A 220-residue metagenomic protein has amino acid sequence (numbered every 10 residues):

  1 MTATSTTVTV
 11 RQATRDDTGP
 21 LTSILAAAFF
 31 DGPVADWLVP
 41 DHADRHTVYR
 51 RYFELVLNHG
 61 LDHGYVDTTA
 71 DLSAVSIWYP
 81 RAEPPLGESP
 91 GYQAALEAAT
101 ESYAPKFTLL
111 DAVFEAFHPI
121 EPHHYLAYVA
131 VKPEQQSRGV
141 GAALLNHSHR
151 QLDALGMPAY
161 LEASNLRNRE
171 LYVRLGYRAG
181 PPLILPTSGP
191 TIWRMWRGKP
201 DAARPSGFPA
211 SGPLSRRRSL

Functional and structural regions predicted by a protein language model:
T9-S23: A short beta-loop-alpha structural element at the N-terminal edge of CoA-dependent acyl/N-acetyltransferase catalytic
H42-Y65: Active-site rim helix/loop that mediates acceptor-substrate recognition in acyltransferases
N58-W78, A130: Conserved beta-hairpin
V75-Q136, P186-T187, T191: Conserved acyl-donor/pantetheine-binding loop and adjacent beta-alpha core of acyl/acetyltransferases and related
P122-H124, Q151-S164: Conserved GNAT acetyl-CoA-binding A-motif
V131, S137-R150, R174: Conserved acetyl-CoA-binding loop-helix of GNAT-fold acetyltransferases
A142, A154-G156, N165-P182, S188-G189: Conserved active-site alpha-helix within GNAT-family acetyltransferase domains
M157, L161-L166, L185-L220: C-terminal "cap" of GNAT-fold acetyltransferases
